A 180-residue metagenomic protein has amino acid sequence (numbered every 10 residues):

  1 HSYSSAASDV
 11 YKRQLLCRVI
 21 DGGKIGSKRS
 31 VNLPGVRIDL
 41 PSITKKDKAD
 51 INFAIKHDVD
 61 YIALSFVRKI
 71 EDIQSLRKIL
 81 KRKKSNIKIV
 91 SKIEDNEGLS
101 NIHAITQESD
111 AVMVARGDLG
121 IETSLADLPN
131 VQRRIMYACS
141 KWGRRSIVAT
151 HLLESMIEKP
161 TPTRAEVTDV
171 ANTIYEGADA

Functional and structural regions predicted by a protein language model:
H1-A7, Y11: Single conserved hydrophobic/aromatic residue that forms the stacking wall/gate of nucleotide- or nucleobase-binding
R13-I20: A generic structural motif
I20-G22, V36, A115-G117: Generic beta-structure capping elements
G23-K28: Short, charged/polar, Gly/Pro-enriched secondary-structure boundary elements
R29-K48: A short, charged helix-loop
S42-T150, M156-V167, A171-D179: Conserved alpha/beta-domain cores
